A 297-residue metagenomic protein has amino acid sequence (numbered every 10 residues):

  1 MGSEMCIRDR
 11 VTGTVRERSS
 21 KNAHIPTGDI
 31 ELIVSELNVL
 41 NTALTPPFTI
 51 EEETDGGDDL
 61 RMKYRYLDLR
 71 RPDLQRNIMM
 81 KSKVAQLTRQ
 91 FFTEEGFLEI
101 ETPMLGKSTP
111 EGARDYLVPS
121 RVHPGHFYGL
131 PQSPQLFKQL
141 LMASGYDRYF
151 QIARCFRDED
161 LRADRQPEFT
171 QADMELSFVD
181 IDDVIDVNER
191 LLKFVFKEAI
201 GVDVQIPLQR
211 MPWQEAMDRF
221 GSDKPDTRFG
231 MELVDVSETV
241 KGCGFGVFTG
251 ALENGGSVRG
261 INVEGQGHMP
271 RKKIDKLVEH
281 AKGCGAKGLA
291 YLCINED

Functional and structural regions predicted by a protein language model:
M1-D297: Class II aminoacyl-tRNA synthetase catalytic cores and aaRS-like
